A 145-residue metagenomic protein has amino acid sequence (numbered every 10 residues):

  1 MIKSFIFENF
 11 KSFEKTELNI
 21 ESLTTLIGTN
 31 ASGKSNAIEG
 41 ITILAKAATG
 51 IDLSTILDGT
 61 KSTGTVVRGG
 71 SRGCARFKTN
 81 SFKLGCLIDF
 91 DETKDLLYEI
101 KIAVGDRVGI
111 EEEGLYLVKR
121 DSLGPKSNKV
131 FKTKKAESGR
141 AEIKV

Functional and structural regions predicted by a protein language model:
M1-E14: N-terminal pre-Walker A segment at the start of P-loop NTPase domains
K15-E21: Phosphate-binding P-loop
L26-G28: Hydrophobic anchor at the beta1->P-loop junction of P-loop NTPases
K34: Conserved lysine of the Walker
E39-V108: Conserved P-loop NTP-binding catalytic core
E92-V145: Electropositive, glycine-dotted interaction segments that contact anionic polymers or phosphate-rich ligands
